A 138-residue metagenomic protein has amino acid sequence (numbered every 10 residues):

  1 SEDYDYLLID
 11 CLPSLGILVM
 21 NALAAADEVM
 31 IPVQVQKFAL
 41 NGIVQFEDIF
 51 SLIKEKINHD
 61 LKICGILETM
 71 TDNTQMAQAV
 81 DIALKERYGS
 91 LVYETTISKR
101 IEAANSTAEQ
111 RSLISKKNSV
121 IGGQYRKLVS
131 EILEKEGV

Functional and structural regions predicted by a protein language model:
S1-E2, I57, S106-E109: P-loop/Walker-type NTP enzyme "switch/lid" segment
S1-L15: Cytosolic-facing regulatory segments adjacent to core modules
V19-Q36: Inter-motif core of Ras-like GTPase G domains
V33, L40-I63: Anionic-ligand binding region
M70-D72, D81-R111: Beta-strand-loop-alpha "switch" segments that mediate conformational coupling across diverse proteins
S106-Y125: C-terminal boundary of histidine-terminating zinc-finger modules
